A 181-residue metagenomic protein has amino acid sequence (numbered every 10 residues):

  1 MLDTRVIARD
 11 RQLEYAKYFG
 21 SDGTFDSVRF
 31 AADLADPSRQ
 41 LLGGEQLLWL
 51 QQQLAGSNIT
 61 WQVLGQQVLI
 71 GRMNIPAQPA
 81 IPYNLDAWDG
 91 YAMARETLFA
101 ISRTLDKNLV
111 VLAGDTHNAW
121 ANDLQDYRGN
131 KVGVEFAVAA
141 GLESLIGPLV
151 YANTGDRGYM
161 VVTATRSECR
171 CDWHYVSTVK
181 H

Functional and structural regions predicted by a protein language model:
M1-H181: Long, structured stretches of catalytic cores involved in phosphate-ester chemistry, encompassing
